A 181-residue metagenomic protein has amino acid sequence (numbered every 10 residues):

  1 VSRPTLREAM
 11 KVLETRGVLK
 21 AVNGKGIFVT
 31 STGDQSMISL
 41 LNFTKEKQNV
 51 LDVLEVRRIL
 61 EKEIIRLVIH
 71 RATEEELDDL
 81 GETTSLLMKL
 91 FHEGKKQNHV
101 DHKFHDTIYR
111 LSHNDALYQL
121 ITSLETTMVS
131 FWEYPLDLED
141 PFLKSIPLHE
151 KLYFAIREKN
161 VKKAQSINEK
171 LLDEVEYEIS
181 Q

Functional and structural regions predicted by a protein language model:
V1-I59, R66: Short linear motifs at protein or domain termini
V56-Y134, K144-E150, A155, K163-E174: Conserved amphipathic alpha-helical segments that form helical-bundle/coiled-coil interaction surfaces
D137-D140: Structural signature of alpha-solenoid helical repeat scaffolds
D173-Q181: Short arginine-rich
